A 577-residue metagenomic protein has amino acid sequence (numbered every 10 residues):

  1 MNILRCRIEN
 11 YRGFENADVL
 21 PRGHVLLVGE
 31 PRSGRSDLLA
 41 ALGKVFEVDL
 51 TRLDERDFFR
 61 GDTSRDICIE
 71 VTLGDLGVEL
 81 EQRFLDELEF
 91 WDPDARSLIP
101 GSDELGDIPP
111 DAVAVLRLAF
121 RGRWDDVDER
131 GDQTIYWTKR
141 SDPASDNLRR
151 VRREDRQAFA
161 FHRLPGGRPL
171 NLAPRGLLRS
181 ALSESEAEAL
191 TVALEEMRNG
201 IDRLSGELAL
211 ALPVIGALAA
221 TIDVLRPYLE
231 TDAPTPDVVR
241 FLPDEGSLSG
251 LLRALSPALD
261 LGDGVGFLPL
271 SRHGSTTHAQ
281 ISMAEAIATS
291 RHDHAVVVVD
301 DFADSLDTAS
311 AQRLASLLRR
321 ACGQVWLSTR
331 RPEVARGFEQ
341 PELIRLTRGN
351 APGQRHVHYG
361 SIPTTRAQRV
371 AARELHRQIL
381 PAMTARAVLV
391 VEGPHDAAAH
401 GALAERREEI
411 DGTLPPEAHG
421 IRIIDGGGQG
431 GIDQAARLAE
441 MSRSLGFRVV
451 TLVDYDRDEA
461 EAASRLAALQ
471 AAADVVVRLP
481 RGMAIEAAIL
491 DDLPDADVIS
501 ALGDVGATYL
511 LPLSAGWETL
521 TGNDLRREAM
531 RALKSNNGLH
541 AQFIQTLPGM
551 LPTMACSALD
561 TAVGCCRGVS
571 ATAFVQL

Functional and structural regions predicted by a protein language model:
M1-L27, P31-E47, L53, P257-P381 (+1 more regions): Switch/communication elements of ASCE P-loop NTPase nucleotide-binding domains
H24-L26, H162, V388: Conserved beta-strand position immediately N-terminal to the Walker
V45-I69, A351-G353, G412-H419: Flexible phosphate/Mg2+-sensing switch loops adjacent to catalytic phosphate-binding sites
L53-G61, V78-R198, F267-L268, A471-A472: Glycine-rich phosphate-binding loops of NTPases
S183-I281, E285-V296: Extended helical coiled-coil dimerization/tether regions that scaffold and oligomerize large DNA-maintenance assemblies
R226-E230, F241-D244, S249-S256, H400-E405 (+1 more regions): Charge-patterned, long linear interaction tracts outside catalytic cores
E333-R336, P341-V450, Y455: RecA-like P-loop NTPase motor core
D454-G538: Activity-critical C-terminal alpha-helical subdomain
